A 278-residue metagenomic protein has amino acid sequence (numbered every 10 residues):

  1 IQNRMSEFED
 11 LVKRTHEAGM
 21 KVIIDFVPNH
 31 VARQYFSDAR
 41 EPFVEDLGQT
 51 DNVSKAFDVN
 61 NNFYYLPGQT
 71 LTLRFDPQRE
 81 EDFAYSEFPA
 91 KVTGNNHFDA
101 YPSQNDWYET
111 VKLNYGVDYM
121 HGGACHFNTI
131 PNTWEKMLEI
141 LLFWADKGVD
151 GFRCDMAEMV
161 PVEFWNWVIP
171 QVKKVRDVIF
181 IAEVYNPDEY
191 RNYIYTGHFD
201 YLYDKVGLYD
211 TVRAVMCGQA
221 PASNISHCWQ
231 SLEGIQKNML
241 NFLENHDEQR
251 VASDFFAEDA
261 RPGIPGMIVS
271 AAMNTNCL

Functional and structural regions predicted by a protein language model:
I1-F143, R191: Substrate-binding/active-site clefts of carbohydrate-active enzymes
I1-M5, R33, E109-T133, V149-M159 (+2 more regions): The substrate-binding groove and active-site-proximal loops of carbohydrate-active enzymes, especially glycoside
V12, H30, P42-L73, E139-M239 (+1 more regions): Active-site-proximal helices and loops of the catalytic beta/alpha 8
A18, V175-R176, M273: Helix C-cap/helix->beta junction micro-motif
G19-V22, F180, C277: Hydrophobic beta-strand scaffold residues
V27, Y185, E244: Histidine-centered beta-alpha loop that forms part of the nucleotide-sugar donor binding/catalytic region in diverse
Q34, D38, F164, N192 (+1 more regions): Hydrophobic alpha-helical membrane-insertion segments
L141, H227-L278: Active-site-proximal substrate-binding groove within the catalytic cores of carbohydrate-active enzymes
